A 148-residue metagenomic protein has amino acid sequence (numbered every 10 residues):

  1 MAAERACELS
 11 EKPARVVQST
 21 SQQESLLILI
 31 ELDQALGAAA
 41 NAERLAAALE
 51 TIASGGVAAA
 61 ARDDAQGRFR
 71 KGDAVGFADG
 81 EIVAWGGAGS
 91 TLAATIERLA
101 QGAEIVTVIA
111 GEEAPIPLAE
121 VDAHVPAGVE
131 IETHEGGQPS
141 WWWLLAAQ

Functional and structural regions predicted by a protein language model:
M1-Q148: N-terminal loops that bind phosphate or other acidic moieties and the adjacent beta-alpha structural core
